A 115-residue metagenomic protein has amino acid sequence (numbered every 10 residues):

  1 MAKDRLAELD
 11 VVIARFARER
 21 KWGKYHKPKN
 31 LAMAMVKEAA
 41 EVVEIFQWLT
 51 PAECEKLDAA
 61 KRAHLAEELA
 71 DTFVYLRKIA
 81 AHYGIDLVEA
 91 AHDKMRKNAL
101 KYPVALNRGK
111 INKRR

Functional and structural regions predicted by a protein language model:
M1-L69, F73-R115: Flexible "arm" and connector segments at domain edges
